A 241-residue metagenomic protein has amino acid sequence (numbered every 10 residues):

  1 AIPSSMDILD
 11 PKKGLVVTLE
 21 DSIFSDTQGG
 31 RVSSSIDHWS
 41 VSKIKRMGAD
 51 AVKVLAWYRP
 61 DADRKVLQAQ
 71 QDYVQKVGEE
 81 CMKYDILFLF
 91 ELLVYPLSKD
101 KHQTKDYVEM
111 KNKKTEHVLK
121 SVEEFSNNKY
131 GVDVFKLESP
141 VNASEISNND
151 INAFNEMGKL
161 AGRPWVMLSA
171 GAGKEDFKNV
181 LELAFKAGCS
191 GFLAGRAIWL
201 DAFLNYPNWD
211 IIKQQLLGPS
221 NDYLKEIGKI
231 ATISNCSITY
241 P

Functional and structural regions predicted by a protein language model:
A1-D50, V54-A62, G131, R163 (+4 more regions): Alpha/beta catalytic barrel-like cores
D7-D10, S22-I23, S33-V52, Y58-E79 (+3 more regions): Alpha/beta enzyme core
L15, F88-E91, W165: Hydrophobic/aromatic residues located in beta-strands of well-ordered beta-sheets within soluble catalytic
D85-L92, N235-I238: Long, hydrophobic, amphipathic alpha-helical segments used as structural scaffolds
E91, F135, G195: Conserved, mostly hydrophobic/aromatic
L92, L168-E175: Glycine-rich beta-to-alpha transition loops that act as phosphate-gripper elements at the mouths of alpha/beta enzyme
S139, S169-A170, R196: Short secondary-structure boundary segments
